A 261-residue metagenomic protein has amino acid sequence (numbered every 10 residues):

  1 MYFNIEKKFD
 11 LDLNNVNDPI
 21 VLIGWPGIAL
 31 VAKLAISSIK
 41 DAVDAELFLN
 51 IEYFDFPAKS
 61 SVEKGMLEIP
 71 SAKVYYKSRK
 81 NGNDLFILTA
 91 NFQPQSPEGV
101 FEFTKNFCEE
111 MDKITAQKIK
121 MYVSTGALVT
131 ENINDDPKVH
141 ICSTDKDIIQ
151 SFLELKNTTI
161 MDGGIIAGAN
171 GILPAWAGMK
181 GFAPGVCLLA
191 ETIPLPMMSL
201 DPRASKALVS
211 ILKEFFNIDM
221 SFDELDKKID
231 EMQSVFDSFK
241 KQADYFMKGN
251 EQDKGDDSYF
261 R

Functional and structural regions predicted by a protein language model:
M1-F92: N-terminal short beta-loop-beta anion/metal-coordinating cradle
I23-W25, L88-T89, S124-G126, L189-E191: Short beta-strand segments
W25-V31, P94, G126-N132, A167 (+1 more regions): Gly/Ser/Thr-rich loops at beta-strand to alpha-helix junctions that form or flank small-molecule/cofactor-binding
S37-D41, K105, R203-K206: Short, solvent-exposed amphipathic alpha-helical segments in soluble enzyme and RNA/protein-processing domains
D84-E98, K156-T159: Short, basic, glycine/proline-bearing loop/turn elements
P94-I149: Internal, conserved structured core segments that host functional sites
T130-K213, E251, Y259: Catalytic cores of processing enzymes, dominated by hydrolases/peptidases, characterized by acidic/His-rich
P196-R261: A conserved C-terminal secondary-structure "cap"
